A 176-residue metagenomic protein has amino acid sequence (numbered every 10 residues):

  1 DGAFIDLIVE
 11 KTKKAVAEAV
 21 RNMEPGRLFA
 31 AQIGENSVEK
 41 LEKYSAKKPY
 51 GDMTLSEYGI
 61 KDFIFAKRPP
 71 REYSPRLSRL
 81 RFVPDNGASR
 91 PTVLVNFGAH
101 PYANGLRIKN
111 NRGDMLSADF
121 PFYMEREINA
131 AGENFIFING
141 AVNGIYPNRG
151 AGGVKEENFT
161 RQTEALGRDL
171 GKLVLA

Functional and structural regions predicted by a protein language model:
D1-G153, E157-A165: Conserved beta-alpha junction segments in alpha/beta enzyme cores
L166-K172: His/Asp/Glu-rich mid-to-C-terminal helical/loop segments that flank catalytic regions of hydrolases
A176: Hard-cation-handling environments
